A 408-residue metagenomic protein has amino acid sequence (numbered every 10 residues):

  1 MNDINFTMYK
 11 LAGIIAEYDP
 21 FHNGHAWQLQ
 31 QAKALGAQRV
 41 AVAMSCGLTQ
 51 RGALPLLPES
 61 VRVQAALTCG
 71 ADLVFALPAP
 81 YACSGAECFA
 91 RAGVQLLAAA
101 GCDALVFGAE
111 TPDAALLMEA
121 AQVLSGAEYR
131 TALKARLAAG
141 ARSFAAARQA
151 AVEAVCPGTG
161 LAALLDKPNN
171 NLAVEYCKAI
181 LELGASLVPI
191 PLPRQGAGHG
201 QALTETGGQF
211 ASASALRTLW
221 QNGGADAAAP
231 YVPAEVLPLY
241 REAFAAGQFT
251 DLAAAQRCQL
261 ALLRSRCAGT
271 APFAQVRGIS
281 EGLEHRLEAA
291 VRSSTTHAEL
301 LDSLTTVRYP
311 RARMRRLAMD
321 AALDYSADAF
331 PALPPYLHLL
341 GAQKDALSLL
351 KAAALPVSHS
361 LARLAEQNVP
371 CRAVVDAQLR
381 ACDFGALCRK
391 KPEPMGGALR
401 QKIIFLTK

Functional and structural regions predicted by a protein language model:
M1-K10, G397, F405-K408: Short, Lys/Arg-enriched, disordered terminal segments
N2-R62: N-terminal catalytic cores of NTP/NDP-binding nucleotidyl/phosphoryl-transfer enzymes
I15-A16, T49-Q50, A66, P80-Y81 (+1 more regions): Short, contiguous strand/loop micro-motifs
K33, L67, V94-A98: Non-catalytic positions within long, well-ordered alpha-helices that form the structural scaffold/packing of enzyme
G36, G70, L181-G184: A broad structural signal for alpha-helix termini and local helix breaks/kinks
Q38, D72, D103: Receiver (REC) domain switch/active-site residues of two-component response regulators
V63-P78: A glycine-rich helix N-cap at a beta->alpha junction
A76-K408: Active-site cores that bind ATP or allylic diphosphates and position pyrophosphate for catalysis
